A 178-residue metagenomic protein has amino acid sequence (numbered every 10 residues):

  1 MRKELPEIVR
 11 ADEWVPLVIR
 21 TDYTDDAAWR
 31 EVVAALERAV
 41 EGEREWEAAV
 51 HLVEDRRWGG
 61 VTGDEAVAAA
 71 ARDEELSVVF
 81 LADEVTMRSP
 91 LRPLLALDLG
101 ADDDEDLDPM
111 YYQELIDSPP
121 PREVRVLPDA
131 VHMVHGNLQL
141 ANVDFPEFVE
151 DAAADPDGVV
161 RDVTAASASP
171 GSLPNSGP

Functional and structural regions predicted by a protein language model:
M1-L127: Extended, charge-biased low-complexity segments that typically form long amphipathic alpha-helices/coiled-coils
L107-P178: Acidic, proline/glycine-rich low-complexity IDRs
